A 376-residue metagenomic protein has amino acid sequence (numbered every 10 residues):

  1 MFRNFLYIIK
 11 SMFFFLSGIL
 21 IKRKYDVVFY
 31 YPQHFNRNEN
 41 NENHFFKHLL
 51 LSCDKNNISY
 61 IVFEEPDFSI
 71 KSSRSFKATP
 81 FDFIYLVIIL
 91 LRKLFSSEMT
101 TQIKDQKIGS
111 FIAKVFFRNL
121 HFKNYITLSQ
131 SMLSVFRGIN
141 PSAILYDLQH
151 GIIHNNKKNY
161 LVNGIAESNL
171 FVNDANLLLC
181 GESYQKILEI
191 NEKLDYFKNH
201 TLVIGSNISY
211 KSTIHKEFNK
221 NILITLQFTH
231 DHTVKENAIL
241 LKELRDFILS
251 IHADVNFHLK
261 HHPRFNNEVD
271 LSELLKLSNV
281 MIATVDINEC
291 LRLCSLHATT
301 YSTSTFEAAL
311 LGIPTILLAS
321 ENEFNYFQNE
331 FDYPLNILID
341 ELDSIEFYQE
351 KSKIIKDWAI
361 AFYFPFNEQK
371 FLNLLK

Functional and structural regions predicted by a protein language model:
F2-F197: Active-site and donor-binding regions of nucleotide-sugar-utilizing enzymes
V28-H34, F63-D67, Q149-G151, I204-N207 (+3 more regions): Short loop/turn segments at strand-loop or loop-helix junctions that form parts of catalytic or ligand-binding pockets
S72, N155-V162, K211-H215, C290-C294 (+2 more regions): Short, charged, surface-exposed secondary-structure boundary motifs
K123-N124, N221, N256, S295-L296: Structural motif
L202-L271: Conserved catalytic-core segment of nucleotide-activated headgroup transferases in glycan assembly
R264-L311: Donor nucleotide-activated moiety binding/catalytic core segment of transferases that use nucleotide-activated donors
L271, Y301-F364: Catalytic binding pocket for nucleotide-activated donors in carbohydrate/polymer assembly enzymes
I360-K376: C-terminal alpha-helical cap of glycosyltransferases
